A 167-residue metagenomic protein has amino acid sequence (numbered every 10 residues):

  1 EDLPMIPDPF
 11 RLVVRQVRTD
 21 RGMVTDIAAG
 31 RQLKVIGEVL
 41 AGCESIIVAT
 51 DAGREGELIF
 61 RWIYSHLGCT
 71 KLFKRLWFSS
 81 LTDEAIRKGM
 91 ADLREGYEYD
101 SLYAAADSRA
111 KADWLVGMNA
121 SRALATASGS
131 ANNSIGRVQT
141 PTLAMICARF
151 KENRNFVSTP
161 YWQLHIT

Functional and structural regions predicted by a protein language model:
E1-A110, W114-M118, P141: Intrinsically disordered, low-complexity regulatory segments
D113-T167: Prokaryote-biased recognition of long, low-complexity C-terminal linker/tail segments that are poorly structured
